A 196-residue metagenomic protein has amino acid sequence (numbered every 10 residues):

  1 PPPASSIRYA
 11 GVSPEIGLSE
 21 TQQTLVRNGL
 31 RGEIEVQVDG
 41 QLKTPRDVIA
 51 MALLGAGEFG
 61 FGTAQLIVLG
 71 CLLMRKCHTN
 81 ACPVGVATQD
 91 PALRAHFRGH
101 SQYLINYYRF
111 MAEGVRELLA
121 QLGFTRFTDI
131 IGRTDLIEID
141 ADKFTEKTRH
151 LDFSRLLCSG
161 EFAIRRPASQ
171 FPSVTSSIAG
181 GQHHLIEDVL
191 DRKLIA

Functional and structural regions predicted by a protein language model:
P1, F124-L185: Terminal amphipathic helices with adjacent charged low-complexity linkers/tails
P1-A95, G99: Glycine-rich phosphate/ribose-binding loops and adjacent secondary-structure elements that form binding surfaces
P1-V26, E161-A196: Non-catalytic terminal/interface segments that mediate subunit docking, oligomerization, and allosteric communication
I7, I16, I34, I49 (+8 more regions): Weak global preference for isoleucine
E15, E20, E33-E35, E58 (+6 more regions): Glutamate identity and glutamate-enriched acidic tracts
I67-T134, E138: Active-site or pore-adjacent capping/gating segments
L93, V115, F127, F153-L157 (+3 more regions): Generic structural signal of hydrophobic/aromatic residues within well-ordered alpha-helices of folded domains
